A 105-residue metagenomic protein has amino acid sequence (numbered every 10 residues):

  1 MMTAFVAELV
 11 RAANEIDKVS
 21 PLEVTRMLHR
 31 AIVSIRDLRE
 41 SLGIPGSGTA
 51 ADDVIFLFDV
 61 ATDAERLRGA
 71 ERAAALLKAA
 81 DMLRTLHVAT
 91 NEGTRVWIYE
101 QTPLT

Functional and structural regions predicted by a protein language model:
M1-K18, L57-A64, T105: Extreme N-terminal leader/activation tails
A4, E8, M27-R30, S34-D37 (+4 more regions): Charged, amphipathic alpha-helical oligomerization/scaffolding segments
A12-E15, D37-S41, V60-D63, L86-E92 (+1 more regions): Amphipathic, soluble alpha-helical interaction motifs
A13, A31-I32, A61, A73 (+1 more regions): Long alpha-helical scaffolds
V19-L67: Amphipathic alpha-helical interaction modules
E65-T105: Amphipathic alpha-helical binding modules
